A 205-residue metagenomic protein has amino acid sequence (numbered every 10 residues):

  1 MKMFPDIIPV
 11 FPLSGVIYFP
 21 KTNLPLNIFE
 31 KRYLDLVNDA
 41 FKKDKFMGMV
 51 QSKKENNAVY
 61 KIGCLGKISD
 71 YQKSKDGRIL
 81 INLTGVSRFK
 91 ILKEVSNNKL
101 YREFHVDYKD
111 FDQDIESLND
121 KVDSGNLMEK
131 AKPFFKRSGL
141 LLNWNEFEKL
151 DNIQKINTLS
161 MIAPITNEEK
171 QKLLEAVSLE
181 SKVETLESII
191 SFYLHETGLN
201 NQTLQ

Functional and structural regions predicted by a protein language model:
M1-Q205: N-terminal low-complexity, acidic/polar interaction/targeting segments
